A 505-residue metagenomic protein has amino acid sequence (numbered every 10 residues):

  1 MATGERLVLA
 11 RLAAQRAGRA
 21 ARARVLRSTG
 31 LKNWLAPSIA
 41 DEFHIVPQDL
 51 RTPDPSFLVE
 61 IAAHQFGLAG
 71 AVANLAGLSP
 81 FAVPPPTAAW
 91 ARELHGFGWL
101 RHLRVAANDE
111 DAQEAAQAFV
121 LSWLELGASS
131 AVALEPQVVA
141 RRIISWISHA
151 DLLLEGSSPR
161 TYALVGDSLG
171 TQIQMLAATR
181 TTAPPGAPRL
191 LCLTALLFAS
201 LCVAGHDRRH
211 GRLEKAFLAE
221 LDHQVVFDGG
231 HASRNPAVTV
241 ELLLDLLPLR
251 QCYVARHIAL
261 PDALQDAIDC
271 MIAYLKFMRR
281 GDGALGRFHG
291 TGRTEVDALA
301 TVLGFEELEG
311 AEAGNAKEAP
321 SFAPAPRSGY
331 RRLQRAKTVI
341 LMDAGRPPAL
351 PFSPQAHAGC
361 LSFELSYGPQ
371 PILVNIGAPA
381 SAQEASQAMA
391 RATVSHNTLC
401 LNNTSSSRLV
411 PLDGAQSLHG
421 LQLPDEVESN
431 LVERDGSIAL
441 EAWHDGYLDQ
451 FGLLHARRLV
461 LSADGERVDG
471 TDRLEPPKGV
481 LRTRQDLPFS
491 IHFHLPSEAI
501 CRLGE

Functional and structural regions predicted by a protein language model:
M1-A76: Extreme N-terminal leader/anchor segments
S28, K32, L126-S130, L176-T179 (+5 more regions): Short secondary-structure junctions and interdomain/linker hinges
L35-R51, E306-F322, P476: Intrinsically disordered, low-complexity linkers and terminal tails enriched in Pro/Gly and often acidic or mixed-charge
R51-A73, M175, T179, L213-A216 (+2 more regions): Preference for long, amphipathic alpha-helical scaffolds in soluble/luminal domains and all-alpha bundles
L75-L78, T87-I268: Aromatic-lined, polymer-binding surfaces characteristic of secreted/periplasmic polysaccharide-degrading enzymes
V226-V374, A378: Carbohydrate-active enzyme catalytic cores, enriched for enzymes that act on polyanionic acidic polysaccharides
P320-G504: Non-catalytic C-terminal accessory modules of carbohydrate-active enzymes
